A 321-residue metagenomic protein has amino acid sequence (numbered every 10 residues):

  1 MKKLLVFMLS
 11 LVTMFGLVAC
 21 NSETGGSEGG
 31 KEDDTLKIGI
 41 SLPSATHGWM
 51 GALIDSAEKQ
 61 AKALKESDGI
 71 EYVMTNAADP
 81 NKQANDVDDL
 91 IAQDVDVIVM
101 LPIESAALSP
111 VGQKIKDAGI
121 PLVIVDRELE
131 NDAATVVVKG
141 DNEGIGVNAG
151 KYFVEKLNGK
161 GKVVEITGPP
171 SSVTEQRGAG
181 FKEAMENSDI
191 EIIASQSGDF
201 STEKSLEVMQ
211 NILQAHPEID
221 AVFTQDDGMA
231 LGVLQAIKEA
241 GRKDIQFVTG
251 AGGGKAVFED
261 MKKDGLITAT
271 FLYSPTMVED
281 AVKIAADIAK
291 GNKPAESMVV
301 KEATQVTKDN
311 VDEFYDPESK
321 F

Functional and structural regions predicted by a protein language model:
M1-K37, A63, I91, Q113-I120 (+2 more regions): Short, low-complexity disordered leader/linker segments with a strong preference for bacterial N-terminal type II
D34, V173, A184-M185, Y273-F321: Hinge/cleft segment of the Venus flytrap/periplasmic-binding protein
K37-S56, Q60, L64, E71-N85 (+7 more regions): Extracytoplasmic "Venus flytrap"
W49-K65, I145-A149, V173-E191, K204 (+3 more regions): Short, solvent-exposed amphipathic alpha-helices that sit in or adjacent to ligand/effector-binding or catalytic
M74-N76, E130-Y152, E165-T167, S195 (+1 more regions): Short beta-strand elements at the ligand-binding edges of bilobed clamshell
Q83, V138-V163, E175-Q176, K204-L206 (+2 more regions): Hydrophobic alpha-helical segments within soluble ligand-binding/sensing domains
D88, A92, V97-K116, F181 (+2 more regions): Hydrophobic alpha-helical
S105-G144, K162, G254-I267, E313-P317: Flexible loop/hinge segments that line or gate small-molecule binding clefts
